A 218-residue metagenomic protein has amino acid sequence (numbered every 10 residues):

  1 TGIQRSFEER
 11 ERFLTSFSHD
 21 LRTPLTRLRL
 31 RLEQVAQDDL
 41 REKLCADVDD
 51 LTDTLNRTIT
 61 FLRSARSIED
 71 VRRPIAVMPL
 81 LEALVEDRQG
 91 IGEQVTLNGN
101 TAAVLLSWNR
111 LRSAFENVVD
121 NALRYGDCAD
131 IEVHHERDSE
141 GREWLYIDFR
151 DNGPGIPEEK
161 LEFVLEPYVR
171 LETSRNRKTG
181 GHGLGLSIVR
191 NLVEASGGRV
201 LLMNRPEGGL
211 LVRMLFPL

Functional and structural regions predicted by a protein language model:
I3-A46: Membrane-proximal coiled-coil signaling linkers
A65-D70, G99, A103-L106: Conserved micro-motifs of the catalytic ATP-binding
C128-R142: Short beta-strand/loop element within the Bergerat-fold HATPase_c
D151: Acidic ATP/Mg2+-coordinating residue in the GHKL
I156-Y168: Short conserved segment of the HATPase_c
G180, G185, V189: Short alpha-helical Gxxx[C/S/T] motif in the catalytic ATP-binding
